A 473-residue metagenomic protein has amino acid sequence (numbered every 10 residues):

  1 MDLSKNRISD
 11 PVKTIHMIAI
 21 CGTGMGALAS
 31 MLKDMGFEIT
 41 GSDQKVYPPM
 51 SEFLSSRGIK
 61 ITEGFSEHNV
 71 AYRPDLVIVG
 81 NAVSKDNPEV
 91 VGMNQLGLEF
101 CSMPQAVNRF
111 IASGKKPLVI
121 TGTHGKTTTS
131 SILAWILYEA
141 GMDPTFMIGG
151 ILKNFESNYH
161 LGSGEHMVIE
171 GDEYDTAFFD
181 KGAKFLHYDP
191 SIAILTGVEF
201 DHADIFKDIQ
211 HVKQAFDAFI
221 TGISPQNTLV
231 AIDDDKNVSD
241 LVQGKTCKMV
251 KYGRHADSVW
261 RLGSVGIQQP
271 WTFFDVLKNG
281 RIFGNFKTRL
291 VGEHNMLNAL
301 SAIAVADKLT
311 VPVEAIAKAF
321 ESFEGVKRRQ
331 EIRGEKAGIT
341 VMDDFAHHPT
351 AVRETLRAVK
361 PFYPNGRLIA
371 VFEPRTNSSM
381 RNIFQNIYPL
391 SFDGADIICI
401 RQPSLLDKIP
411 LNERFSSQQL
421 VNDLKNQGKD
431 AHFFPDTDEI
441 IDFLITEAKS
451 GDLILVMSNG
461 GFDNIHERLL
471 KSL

Functional and structural regions predicted by a protein language model:
M1-V46, S55-K60, R73, V77 (+7 more regions): ATP-dependent carboxylate-amine ligase
D2-K5, G266-I282: Acidic-glycine-rich active-site phosphate/pyrophosphate-binding loop
N6, M31-D34, S55, H68-N69 (+6 more regions): Phosphate-binding loop of NTP-binding sites
V12, K115-P117, W271: Short coil/loop residues immediately preceding or within conserved phosphate-binding loops of NTP-utilizing enzyme
T40, T62, I78, C101 (+11 more regions): Hydrophobic/aromatic beta-strand patches that form the interior of the parallel beta-sheet core in alpha/beta enzyme
Q44-Y47, F65-E67, V83-S84, D233-N237 (+1 more regions): Short, polar loop motifs at secondary-structure junctions
T62-F65, C101-N108, M147-G150, T246-Q268 (+3 more regions): Beta-strand->loop->alpha-helix junctions that form or flank phosphate-binding loops in nucleotide-handling enzymes
S113-L118, R254, K278-T288, G334-I339: Glycine/charged-rich beta-loop-alpha catalytic/anionic-binding loops adjacent to active sites
